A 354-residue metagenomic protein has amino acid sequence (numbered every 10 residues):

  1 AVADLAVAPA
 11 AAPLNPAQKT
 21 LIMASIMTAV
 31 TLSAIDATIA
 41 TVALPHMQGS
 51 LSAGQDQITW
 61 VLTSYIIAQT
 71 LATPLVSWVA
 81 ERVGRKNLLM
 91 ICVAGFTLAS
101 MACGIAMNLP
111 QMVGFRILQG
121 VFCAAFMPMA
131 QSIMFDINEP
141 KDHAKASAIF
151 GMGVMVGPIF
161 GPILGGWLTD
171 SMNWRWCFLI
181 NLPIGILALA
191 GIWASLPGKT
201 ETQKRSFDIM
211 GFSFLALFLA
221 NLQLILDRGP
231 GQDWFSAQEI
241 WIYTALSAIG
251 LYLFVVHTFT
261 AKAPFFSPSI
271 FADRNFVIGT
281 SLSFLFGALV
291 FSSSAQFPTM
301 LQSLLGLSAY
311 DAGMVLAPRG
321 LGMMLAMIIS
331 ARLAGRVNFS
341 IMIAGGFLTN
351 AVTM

Functional and structural regions predicted by a protein language model:
V2-A194, A326-S330, R336-V337, I341-G345 (+1 more regions): Transmembrane-helix bundle of Major Facilitator Superfamily
T20-I35, A40-V42, L51, Q55 (+4 more regions): 12-transmembrane solute porter fold
I39, W60, A72, Q119-F122 (+14 more regions): Hydrophobic side chains within alpha-helical segments
D170-L282, L289, V315: Hydrophobic transmembrane-helix bundles of small-molecule transporters
